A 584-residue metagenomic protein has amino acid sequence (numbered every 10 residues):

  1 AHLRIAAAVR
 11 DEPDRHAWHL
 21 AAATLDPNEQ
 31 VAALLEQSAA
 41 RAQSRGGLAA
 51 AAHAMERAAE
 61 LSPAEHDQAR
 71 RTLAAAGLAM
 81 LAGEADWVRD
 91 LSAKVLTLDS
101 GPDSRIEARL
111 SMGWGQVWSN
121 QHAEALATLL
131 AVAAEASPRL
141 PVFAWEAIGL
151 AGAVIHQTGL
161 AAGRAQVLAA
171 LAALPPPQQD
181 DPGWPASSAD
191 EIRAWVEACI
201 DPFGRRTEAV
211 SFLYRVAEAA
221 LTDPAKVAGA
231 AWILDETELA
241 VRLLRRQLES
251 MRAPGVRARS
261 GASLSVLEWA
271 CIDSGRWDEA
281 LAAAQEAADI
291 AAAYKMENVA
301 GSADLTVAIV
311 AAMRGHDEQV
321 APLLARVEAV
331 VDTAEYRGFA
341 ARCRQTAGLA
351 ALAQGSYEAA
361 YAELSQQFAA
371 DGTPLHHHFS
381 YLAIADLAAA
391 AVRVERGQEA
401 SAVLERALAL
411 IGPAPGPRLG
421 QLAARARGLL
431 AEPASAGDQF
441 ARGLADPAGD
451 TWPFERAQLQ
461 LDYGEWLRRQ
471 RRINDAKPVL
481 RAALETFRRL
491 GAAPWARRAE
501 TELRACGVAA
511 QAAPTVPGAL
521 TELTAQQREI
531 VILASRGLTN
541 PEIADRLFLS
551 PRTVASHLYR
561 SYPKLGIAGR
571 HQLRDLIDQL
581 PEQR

Functional and structural regions predicted by a protein language model:
A1-W87, L91, E107, G115 (+10 more regions): Extended alpha-helical scaffolding segments used for macromolecular assembly and cargo binding
H2, P13, L20, L34-L35 (+16 more regions): TPR repeat positional signature
A8, A22, R41, L61 (+17 more regions): Residue position in alpha-helical solenoids
R15, L429, P433, I473-A525 (+2 more regions): Linker/hinge segments immediately adjacent to helix-turn-helix/homeobox DNA-binding domains
R45, A82, S119, T158 (+11 more regions): Structural motif corresponding to the intra-repeat A-B loop/turn of tetratricopeptide repeats
L48, A52, S62-D304, I309-V310: Internal alpha-solenoid helical repeat scaffolds
R504, Q511-Y559, P563-R584: Helix-turn-helix DNA-binding segment
